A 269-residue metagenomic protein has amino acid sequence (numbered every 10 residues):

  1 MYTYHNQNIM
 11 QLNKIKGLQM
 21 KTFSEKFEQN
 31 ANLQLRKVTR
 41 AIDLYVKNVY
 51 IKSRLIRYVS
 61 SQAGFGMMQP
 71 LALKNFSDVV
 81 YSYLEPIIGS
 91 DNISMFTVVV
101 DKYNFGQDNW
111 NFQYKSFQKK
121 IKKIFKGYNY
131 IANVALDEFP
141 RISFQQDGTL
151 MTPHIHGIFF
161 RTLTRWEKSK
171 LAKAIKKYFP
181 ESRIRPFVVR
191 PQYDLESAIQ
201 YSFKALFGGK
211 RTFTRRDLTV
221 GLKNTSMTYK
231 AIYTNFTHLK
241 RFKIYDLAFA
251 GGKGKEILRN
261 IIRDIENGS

Functional and structural regions predicted by a protein language model:
M1-M151, R161-S269: Right-hand nucleic-acid polymerase module
H154: Acceptor-substrate binding/catalytic loop of class I
